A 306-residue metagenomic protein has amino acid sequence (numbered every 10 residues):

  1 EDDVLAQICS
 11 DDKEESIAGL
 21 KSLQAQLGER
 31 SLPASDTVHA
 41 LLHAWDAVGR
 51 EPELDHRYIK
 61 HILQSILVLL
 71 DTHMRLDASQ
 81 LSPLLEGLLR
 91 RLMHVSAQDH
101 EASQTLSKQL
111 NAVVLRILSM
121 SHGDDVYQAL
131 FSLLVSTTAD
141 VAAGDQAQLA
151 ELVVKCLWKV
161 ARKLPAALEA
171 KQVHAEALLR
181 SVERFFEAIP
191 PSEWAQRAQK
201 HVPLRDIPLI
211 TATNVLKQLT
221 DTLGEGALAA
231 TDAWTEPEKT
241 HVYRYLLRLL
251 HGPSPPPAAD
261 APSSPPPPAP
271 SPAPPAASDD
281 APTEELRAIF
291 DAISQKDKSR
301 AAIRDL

Functional and structural regions predicted by a protein language model:
E1, L204-D279: Eukaryotic acidic, Ser/Thr-rich intrinsically disordered low-complexity regions
E1-D46, R50-P52, H56, P270-L286 (+1 more regions): Long, low-complexity, highly charged intrinsically disordered regions
I8, L23-G28, H61-H73, L84 (+7 more regions): Hydrophobic residues within the alpha-helices of tandem HEAT/HEAT-like
I8-L20, P33-A34, R50-L63, D77-L81 (+9 more regions): Helix-start/N-cap signature of alpha-helical segments
S31-E51, S79-Q98, S119-E151, Q172-Q196 (+2 more regions): Amphipathic alpha-helical segments within extended alpha-helical solenoids and repeat-rich scaffolds in large
L41-A44, S65, L69, F186-E238 (+1 more regions): Eukaryotic low-complexity, intrinsically disordered regulatory regions enriched for acidic, serine- and proline-rich
